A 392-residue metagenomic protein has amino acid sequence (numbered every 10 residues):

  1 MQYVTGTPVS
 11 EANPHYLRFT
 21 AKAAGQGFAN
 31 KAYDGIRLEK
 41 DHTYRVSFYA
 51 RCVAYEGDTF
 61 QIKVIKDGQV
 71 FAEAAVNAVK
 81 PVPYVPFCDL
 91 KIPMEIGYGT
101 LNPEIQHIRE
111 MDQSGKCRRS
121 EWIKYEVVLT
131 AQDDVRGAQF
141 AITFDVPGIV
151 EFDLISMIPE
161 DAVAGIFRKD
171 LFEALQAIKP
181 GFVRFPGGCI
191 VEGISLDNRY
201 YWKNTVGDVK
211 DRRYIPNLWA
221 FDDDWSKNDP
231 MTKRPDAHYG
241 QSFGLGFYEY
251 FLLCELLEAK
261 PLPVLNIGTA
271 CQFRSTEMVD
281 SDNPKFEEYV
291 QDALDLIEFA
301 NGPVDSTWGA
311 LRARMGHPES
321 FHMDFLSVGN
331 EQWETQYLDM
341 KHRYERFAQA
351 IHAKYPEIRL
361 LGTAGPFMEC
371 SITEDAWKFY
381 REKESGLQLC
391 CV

Functional and structural regions predicted by a protein language model:
M1-S242, K260, M278-E287, Y337-L338 (+2 more regions): Extracellular and organelle-lumenal recognition/adhesion modules and their flexible linkers in secreted
M1-T5, H15, A138, I166-D170 (+4 more regions): Alpha-helical scaffolding within the catalytic cores of extracellular/periplasmic polymer-degrading hydrolases
F48, K179, V183, C254 (+3 more regions): Conserved, mostly hydrophobic/aromatic
V53-Y55, A162-A164, Y239-Q241, A270-C271 (+3 more regions): Acidic-and-aromatic substrate-binding clefts and catalytic sites of carbohydrate-active enzymes
G137-I149, I155, R312, Q336-V392: Noncatalytic carbohydrate-binding groove/subsite architecture in carbohydrate-active enzymes
T143-L154, P159, P186-C189, V264-Q272 (+1 more regions): Active-site groove signature of glycoside hydrolases
D170-E173, E249-L252, L256, Q291 (+3 more regions): Alpha-helical scaffolding segments of alpha/beta enzyme cores, especially the outer helices of TIM-barrel or partial
G193-R212, Q272-P318, I372, A376-F379: Aromatic- and acidic-residue-enriched segments that line the glycan-binding/catalytic groove of carbohydrate-active
